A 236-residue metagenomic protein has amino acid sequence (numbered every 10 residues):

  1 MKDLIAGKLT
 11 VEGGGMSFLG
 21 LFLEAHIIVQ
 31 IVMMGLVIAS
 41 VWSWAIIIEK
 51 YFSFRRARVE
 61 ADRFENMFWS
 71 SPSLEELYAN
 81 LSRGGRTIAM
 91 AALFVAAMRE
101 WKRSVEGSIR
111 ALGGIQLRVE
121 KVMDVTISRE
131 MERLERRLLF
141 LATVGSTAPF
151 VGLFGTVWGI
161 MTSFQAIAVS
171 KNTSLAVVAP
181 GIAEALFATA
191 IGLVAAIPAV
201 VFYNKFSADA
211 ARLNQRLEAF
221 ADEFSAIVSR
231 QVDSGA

Functional and structural regions predicted by a protein language model:
M1-A25, S174: Short, strongly hydrophobic alpha-helical membrane anchors
G14-I38, L186-A190: Hydrophobic single transmembrane helices highlighted by the model
A25-L77: Transmembrane alpha-helix/interfacial motif
H26, W44, L77, F94 (+3 more regions): Residue-level signature of catalytic and energy-coupling elements of molecular machines, predominantly ATP/GTP-dependent
V37-A57, L153, I160, A195-A210: Alpha-helical transmembrane segments
R58-V151, I160-S174, V201-A236: Predominantly long cytosolic amphipathic alpha-helical stalk/bundle segments
K171-A185: Hydrophobic alpha-helical transmembrane segments and adjacent short intramembrane/lumenal linkers of inner/organellar
A185-A199: Hydrophobic alpha-helical transmembrane segments of polytopic membrane proteins
